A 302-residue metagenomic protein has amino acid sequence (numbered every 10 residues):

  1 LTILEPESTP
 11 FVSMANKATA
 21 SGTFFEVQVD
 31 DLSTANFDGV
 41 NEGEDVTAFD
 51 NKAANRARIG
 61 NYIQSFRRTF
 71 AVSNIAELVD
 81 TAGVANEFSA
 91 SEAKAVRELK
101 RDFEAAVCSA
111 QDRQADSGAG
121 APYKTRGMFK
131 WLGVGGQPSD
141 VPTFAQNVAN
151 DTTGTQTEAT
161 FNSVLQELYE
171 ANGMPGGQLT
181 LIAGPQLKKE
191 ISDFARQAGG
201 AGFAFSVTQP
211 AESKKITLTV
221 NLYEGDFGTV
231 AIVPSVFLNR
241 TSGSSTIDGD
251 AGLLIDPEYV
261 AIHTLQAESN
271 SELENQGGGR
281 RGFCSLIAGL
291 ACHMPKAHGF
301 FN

Functional and structural regions predicted by a protein language model:
L1-N302: Flexible, glycine/threonine- and acidic-rich loop/arm segments that mediate assembly and lattice contacts in viral
